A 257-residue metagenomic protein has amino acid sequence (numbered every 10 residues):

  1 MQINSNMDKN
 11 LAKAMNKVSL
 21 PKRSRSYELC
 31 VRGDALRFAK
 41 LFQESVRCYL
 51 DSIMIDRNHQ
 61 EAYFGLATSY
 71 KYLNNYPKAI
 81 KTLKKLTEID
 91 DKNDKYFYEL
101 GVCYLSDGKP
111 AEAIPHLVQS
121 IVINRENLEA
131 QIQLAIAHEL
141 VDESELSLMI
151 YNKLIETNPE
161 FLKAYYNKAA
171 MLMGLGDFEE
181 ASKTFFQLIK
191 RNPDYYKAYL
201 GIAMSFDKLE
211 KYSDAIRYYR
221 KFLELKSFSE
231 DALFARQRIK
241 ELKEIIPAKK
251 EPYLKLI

Functional and structural regions predicted by a protein language model:
M1-E28, F38-K40, R47-G65, Y72-N74 (+1 more regions): Long, contiguous interaction/recruitment modules in multidomain scaffold/adaptor proteins
Q2-V18, I216-Y219, L223-I257: Terminal, low-structured helical/coil segments at or just beyond the last alpha-helical repeat
D8-L11, A39-L50, Y72-K85, S106-Q119 (+5 more regions): Structural signature of tandem alpha-helical TPR/SEL1-like repeats, specifically the intra-repeat loop/turn
Y27, E61, K95, E129 (+5 more regions): Start-of-helix register in tetratricopeptide repeats
C30, D34-R37, F64, K71 (+7 more regions): Position-specific recognition of the canonical hydrophobic site in helix A of tetratricopeptide repeat
V31, G65, Y72, E99 (+4 more regions): Canonical tetratricopeptide repeat
